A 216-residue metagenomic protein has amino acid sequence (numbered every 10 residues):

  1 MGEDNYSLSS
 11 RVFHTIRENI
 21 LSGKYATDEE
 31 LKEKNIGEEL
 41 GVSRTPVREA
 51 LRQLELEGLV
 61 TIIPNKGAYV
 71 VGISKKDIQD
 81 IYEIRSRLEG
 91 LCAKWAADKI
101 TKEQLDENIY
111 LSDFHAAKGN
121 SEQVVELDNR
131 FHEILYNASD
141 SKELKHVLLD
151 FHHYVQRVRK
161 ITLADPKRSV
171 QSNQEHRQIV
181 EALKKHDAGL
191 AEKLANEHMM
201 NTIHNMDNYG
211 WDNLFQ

Functional and structural regions predicted by a protein language model:
M1-D98, W211-Q216: Short linear motifs at protein or domain termini
G2-N5, L190-Q216: C-terminal effector-binding regulatory domain of bacterial HTH transcription factors
S10, H14, S86, D106-I109 (+1 more regions): Amphipathic alpha-helical repeat elements characteristic of tetratricopeptide repeat
S10, K75, K102, K185-A188: Alpha-helix N-capping/helix-start residues
R48-E49, K99-K102, D128, K145-H146 (+2 more regions): Juxtamembrane/interface motifs at transmembrane-helix termini
V60-T61, F151-H153, R168-S169: Mobile beta-alpha loop/short-helix "lid" or hinge segments that flank ligand
D98-K160, N173-A182, G189-M200: Conserved amphipathic alpha-helical segments that form helical-bundle/coiled-coil interaction surfaces
Q156-R159, L163-P166, I203-G210: Short amphipathic alpha-helical interaction/hinge segments
